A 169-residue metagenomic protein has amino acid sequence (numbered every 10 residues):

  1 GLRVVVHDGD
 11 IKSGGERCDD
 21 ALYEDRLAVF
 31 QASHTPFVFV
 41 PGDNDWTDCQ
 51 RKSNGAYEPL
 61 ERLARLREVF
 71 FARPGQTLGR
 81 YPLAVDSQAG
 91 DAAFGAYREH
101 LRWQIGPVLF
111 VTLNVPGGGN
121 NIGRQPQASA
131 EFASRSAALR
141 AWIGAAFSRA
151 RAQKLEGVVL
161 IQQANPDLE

Functional and structural regions predicted by a protein language model:
G1-A21: N-terminal active-site segment of His-dependent metallophosphoesterases
L2-V5, G75-S87, K154-V159: Surface-exposed patches in mature extracellular/periplasmic domains of secreted proteins
V4, V111, P126-E169: His/acidic metal-ligating clusters that form di-metal
V4-D10, P36-G42, L160-Q162: Active-site neighborhood of phospho(di)ester-bond hydrolases with catalytic His/Asp-centered motifs
I11-K12, G117-N120, N165-L168: A short, flexible beta-alpha/helix-coil linker loop
R17, A21-A138, W142: Extended active-site neighborhood of metal-dependent phosphoesterases/phosphodiesterases
